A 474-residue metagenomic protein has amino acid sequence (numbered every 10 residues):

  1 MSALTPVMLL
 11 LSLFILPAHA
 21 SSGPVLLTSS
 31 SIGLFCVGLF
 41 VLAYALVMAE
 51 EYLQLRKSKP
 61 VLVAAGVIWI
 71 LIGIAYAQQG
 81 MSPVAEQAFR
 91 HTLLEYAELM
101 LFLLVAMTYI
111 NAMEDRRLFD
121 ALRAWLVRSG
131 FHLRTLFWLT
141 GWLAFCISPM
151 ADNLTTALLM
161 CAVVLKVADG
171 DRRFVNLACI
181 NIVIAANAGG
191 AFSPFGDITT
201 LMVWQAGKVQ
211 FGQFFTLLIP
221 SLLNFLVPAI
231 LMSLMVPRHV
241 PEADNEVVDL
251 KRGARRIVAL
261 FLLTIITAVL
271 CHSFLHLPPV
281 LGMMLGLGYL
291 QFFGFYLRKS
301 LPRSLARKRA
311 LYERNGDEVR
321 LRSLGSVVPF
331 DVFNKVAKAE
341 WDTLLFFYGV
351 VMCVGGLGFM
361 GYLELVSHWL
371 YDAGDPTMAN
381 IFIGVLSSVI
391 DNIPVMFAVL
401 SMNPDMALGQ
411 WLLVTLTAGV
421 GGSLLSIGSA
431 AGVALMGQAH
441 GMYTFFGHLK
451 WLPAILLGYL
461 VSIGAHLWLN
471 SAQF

Functional and structural regions predicted by a protein language model:
M1-A20: N-terminal secretory/membrane targeting signals
M8-L13, V37-A49, A64-G73, L103-N111 (+9 more regions): Hydrophobic core segments of alpha-helical transmembrane domains in multi-pass membrane transport and ion-translocation
A18-S22, L71-H91, M100, L104-A124 (+2 more regions): Transmembrane alpha-helix boundary signature
S22, I68-A77, L94, A144-G189 (+3 more regions): Membrane-interfacial helix-loop connectors
G23-I32, Y52-P60, P83-A97, F211-P220 (+5 more regions): Interfacial loop-to-helix junctions that mark the boundaries of transmembrane helices in multi-pass membrane
I32-Y44, Q54-Q79, Y96-T108, L159 (+3 more regions): Hydrophobic mid-bilayer segments of alpha-helices in multi-pass membrane transport proteins, especially secondary
K59, E86, N111, R116 (+5 more regions): Transmembrane helical segments that form the transport core of multi-pass membrane transport proteins
R172-N176, A188, F192-S193, M202-V203 (+4 more regions): Juxtamembrane and boundary regions of transmembrane helices in multi-pass small-molecule transporters and channels
